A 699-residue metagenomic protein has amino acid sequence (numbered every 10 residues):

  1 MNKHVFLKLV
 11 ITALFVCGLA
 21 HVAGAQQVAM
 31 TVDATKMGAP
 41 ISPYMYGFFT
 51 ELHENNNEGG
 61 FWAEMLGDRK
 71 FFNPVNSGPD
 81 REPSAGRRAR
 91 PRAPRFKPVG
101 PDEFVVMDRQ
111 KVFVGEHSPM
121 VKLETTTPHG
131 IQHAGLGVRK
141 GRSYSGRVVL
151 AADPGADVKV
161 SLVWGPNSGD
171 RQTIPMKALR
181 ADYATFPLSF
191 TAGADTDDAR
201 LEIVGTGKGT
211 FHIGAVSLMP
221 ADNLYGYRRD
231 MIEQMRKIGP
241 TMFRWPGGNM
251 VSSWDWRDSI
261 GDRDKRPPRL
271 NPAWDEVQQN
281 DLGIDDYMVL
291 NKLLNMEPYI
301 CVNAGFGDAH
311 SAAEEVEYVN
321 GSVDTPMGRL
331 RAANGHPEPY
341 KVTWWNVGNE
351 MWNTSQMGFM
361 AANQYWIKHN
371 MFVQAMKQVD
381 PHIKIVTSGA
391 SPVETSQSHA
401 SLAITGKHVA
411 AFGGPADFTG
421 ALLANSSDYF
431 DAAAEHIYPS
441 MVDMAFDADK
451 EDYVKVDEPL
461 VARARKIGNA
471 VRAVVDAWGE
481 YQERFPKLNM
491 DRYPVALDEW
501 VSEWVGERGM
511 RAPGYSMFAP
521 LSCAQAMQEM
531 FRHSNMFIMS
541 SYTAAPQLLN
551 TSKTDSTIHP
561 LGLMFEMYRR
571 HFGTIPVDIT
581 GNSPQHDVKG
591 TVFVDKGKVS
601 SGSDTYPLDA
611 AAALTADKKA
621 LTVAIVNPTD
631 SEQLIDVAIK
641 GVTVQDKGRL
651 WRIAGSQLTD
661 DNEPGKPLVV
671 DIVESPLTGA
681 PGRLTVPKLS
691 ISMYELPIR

Functional and structural regions predicted by a protein language model:
Q26-N280, E297, A313, N363 (+5 more regions): Extracellular and organelle-lumenal recognition/adhesion modules and their flexible linkers in secreted
Y44-G47, L52-H53, A445-D447, R492-D609: Aromatic/acidic polysaccharide-binding cleft in carbohydrate-active enzymes
F48, V148, G239, N291 (+7 more regions): Conserved, mostly hydrophobic/aromatic
V149-D153, T191-G193, R570, V626-P628 (+1 more regions): Solvent-exposed strand-to-loop "edge" motifs in beta-rich extracellular domains
P175, S603-D646, L650, S692-E695: Carbohydrate-binding surface patches
F190-G193, D198-R200, P220-P240, Y287 (+6 more regions): An active-site-proximal structural segment forming one wall of the substrate-binding cleft that immediately precedes
A199-I203, A361-P520, S583-S603: Noncatalytic carbohydrate-binding groove/subsite architecture in carbohydrate-active enzymes
V204-G205, P246-G247, P326-M360, T387 (+2 more regions): Active-site groove signature of glycoside hydrolases
